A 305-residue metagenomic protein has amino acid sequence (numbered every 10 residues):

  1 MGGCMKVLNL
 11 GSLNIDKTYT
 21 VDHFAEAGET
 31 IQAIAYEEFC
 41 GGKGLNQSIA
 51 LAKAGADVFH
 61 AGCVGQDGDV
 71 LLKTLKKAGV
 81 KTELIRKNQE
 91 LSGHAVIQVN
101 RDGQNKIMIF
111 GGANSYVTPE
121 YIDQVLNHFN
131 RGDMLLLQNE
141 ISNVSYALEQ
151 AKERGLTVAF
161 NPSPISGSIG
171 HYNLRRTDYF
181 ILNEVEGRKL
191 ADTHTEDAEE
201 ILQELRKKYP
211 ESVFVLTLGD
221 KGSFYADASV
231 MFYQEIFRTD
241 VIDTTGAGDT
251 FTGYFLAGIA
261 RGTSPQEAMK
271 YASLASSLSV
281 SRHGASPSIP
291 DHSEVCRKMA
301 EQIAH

Functional and structural regions predicted by a protein language model:
M1-A27: Positively charged, low-complexity intrinsically disordered leader regions
G3-L13, K73-K87, V99-F232, A300: Ribokinase/PfkB-type carbohydrate-kinase core domain
K6-V7, A27-H94, S293, R297-I303: Substrate-binding N-lobe of the ribokinase-like
V7, G167, A198-H305: Conserved phosphate-binding/catalytic region of the ribokinase-like
L13, V64, T239: Hydrophobic pocket-lining residues within nucleotide cofactor-binding pockets
A25-A33, I181-N183, F232-E235: Short glycine/proline- and charge-enriched loop/turn segments that cap or connect secondary-structure elements
A50, T74, Q150, Y254 (+1 more regions): Rossmann-fold NAD(P)-dependent oxidoreductase module
L51, N183, G248: Short, conserved phosphate/pyrophosphate- and ester-handling motifs at nucleotide-, phospho-/glycolipid
